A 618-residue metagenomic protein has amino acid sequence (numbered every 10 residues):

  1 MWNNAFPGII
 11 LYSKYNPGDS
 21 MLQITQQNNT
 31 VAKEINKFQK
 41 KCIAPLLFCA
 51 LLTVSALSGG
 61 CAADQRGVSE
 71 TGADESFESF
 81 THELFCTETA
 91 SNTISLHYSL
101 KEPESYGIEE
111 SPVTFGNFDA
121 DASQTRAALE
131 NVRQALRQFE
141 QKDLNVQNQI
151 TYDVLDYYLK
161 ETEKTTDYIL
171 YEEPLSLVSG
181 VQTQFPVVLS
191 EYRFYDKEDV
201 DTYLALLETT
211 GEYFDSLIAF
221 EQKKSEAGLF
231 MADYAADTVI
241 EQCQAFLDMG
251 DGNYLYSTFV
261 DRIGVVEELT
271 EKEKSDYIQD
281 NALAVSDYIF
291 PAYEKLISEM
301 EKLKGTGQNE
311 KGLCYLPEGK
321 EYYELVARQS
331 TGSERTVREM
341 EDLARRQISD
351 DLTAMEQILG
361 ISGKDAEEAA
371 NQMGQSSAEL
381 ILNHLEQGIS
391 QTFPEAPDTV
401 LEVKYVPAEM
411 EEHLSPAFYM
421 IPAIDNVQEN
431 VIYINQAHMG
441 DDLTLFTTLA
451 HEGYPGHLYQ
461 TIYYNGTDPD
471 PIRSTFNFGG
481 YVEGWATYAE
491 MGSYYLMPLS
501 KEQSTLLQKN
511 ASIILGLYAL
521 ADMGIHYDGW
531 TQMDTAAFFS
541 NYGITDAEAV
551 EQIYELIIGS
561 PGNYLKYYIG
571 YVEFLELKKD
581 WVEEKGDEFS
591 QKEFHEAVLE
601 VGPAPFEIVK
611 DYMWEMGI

Functional and structural regions predicted by a protein language model:
W2-L11, P17, I43: N-terminal amphipathic/hydrophobic targeting modules at extreme N-termini, encompassing cleavable Sec/SRP-type signal
W2-N3, L22, A232: Position-driven detector of the extreme protein N-terminus
T25-L46: Bacterial N-terminal signal peptides that target proteins for export
L47-T53: Hydrophobic helical h-region of N-terminal Sec-dependent signal peptides in bacterial secretory/periplasmic proteins
A56-G60: C-terminal motif of bacterial Sec signal peptides marking the signal peptidase cleavage site
A62-I618: N-terminal maturation segment of proteins
